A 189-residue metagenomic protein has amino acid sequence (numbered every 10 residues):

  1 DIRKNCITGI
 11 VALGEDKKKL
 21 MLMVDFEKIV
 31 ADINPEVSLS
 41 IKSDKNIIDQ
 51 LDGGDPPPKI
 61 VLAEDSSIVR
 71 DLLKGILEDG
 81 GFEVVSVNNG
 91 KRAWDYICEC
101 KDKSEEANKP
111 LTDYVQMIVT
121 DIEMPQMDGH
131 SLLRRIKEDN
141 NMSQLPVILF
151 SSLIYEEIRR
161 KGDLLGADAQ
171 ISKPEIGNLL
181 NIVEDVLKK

Functional and structural regions predicted by a protein language model:
D1-E15: Flexible, small-/acidic-enriched active-site or ligand-binding loops
E64: Conserved acidic carboxylate
D71-D79, K91-R92: Charged docking surfaces used in two-component/phosphorelay signaling
S86-M117: Acidic, metal-coordinating helix/loop segments flanking the phosphotransfer/catalytic sites of two-component signaling
M124: Receiver (REC) domain active-site loop signature in two-component systems and cognate sites in sensor histidine kinases
